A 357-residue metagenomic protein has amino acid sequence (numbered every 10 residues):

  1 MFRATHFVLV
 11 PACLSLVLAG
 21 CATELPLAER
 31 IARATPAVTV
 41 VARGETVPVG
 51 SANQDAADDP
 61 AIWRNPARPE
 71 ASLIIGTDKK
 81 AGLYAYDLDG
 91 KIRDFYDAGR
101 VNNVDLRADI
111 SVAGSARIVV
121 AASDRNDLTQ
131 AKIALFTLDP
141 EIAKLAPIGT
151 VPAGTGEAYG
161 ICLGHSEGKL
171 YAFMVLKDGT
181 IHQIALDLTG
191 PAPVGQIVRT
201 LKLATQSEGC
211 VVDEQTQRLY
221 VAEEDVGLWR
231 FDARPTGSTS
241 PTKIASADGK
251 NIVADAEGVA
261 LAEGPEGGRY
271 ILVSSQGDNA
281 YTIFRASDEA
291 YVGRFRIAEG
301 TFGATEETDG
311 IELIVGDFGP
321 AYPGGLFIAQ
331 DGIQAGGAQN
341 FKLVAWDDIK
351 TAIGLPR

Functional and structural regions predicted by a protein language model:
M1-P11: Bacterial N-terminal signal peptides that target proteins for export
V17-G20: C-terminal motif of bacterial Sec signal peptides marking the signal peptidase cleavage site
A22-R357: Sequence/structural signature of beta-propeller domains
